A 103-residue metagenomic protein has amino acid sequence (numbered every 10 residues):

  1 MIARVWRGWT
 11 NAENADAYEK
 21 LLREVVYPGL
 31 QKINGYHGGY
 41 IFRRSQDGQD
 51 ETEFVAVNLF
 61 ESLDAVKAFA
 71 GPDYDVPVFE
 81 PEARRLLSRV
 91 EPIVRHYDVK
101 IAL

Functional and structural regions predicted by a protein language model:
I2-G8, V55: Active-site-flanking beta-strand signature of metal-NTP-handling nucleotidyl enzymes and homologous cyclase-like
W9, E61, P72, F79-E80 (+1 more regions): Mobile, glycine- and charge-enriched loop segments and immediately flanking short secondary-structure elements within
W9, F42, V57-L59: Short hydrophobic/aromatic beta-strand micro-patches that form the beta-sheet surface supporting nucleotide- or nucleic
A12, E61-S62, D98-L103: Non-catalytic surface loops within mature trypsin-like serine protease
A12-G38, Y74-E82: Short amphipathic alpha-helical segments
D16-K20, E51, S62-Y74: Short amphipathic alpha-helices within nucleic acid-binding modules
Y27-V55: Short, glycine- and small/hydrophobic-rich beta-strand elements in well-ordered beta-sheets
Y40-E51, V78-L103: Glycine-rich beta-strand-turn "strand-cap" elements at beta-sheet edges
